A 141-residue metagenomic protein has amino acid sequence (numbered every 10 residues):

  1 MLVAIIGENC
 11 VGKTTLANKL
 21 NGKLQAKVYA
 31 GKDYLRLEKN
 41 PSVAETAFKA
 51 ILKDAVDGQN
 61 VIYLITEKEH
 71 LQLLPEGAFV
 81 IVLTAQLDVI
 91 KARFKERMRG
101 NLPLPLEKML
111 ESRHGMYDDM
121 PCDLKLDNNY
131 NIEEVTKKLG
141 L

Functional and structural regions predicted by a protein language model:
L2: Walker A (P-loop) ATP-phosphate-binding motif of ABC ATPase nucleotide-binding domains
I5: Hydrophobic anchor at the beta1->P-loop junction of P-loop NTPases
N9: The conserved Walker
T14: Walker A/P-loop
A17-Q59: Conserved substrate/cofactor phosphate-moiety recognition/catalytic segment in nucleotide-dependent phosphotransferases
L71-A78, Y117-P121: Short loop/helix-cap segments at secondary-structure boundaries that form the rim of catalytic
L74-R97: Conserved phosphate-donor/acceptor-positioning beta-strand/loop module used by diverse small-molecule
E96-L141: Small-molecule kinase domains that catalyze NTP-dependent phosphoryl transfer to phosphate-bearing small molecules
